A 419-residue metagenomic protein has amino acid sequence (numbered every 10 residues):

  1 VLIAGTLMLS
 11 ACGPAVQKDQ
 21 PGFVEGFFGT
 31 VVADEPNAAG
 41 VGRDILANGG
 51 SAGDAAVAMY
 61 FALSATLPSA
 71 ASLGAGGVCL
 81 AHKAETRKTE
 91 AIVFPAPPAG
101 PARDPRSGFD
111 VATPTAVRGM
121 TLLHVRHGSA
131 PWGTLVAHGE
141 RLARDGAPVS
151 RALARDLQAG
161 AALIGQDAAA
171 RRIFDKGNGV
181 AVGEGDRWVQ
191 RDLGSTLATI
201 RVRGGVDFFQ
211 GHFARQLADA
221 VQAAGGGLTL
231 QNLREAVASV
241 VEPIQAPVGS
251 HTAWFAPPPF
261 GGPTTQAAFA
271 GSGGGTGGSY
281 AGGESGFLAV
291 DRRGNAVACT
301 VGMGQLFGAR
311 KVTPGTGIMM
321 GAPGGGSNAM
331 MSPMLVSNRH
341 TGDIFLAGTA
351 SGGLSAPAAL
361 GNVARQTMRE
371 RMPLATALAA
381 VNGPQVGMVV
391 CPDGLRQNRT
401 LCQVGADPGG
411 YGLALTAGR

Functional and structural regions predicted by a protein language model:
L9-A11: C-terminal motif of bacterial Sec signal peptides marking the signal peptidase cleavage site
G13-R171, G194, G204, A224 (+2 more regions): Proteins synthesized as precursors that undergo proteolytic processing into mature forms
T30, L46, A161-P258: Accessory "access/gating" subregions that flank catalytic or transport cores
Q385-R419: Cofactor-centric catalytic regions
